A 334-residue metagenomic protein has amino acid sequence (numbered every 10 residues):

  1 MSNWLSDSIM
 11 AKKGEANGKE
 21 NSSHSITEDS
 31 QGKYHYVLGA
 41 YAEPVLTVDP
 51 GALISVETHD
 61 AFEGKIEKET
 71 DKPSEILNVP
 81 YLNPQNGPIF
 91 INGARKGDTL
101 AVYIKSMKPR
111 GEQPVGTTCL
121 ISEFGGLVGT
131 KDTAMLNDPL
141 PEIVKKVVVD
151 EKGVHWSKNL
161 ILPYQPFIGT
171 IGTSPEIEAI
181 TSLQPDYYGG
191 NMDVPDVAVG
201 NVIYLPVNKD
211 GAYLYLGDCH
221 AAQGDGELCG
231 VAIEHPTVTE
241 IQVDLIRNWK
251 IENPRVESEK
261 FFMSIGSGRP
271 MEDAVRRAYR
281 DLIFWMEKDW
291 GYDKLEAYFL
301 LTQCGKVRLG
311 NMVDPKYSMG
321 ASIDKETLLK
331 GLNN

Functional and structural regions predicted by a protein language model:
G18-L77: N-terminal, Lys/Arg-enriched amphipathic/low-complexity engagement segments that precede the first folded domain
D29-G39, V79-N86, I180-Y188, L282: Short, structured beta-strand/loop micro-motifs enriched in basic residues and often containing a Trp
V48, I91-A94, V197: Short, well-ordered loop/turn sites that connect or cap secondary structure elements
A61-K72, M107-C119, G211-A221, G310-M312: Short, Lys/Arg- and Gly-enriched loop/turn segments at beta-strand edges
S106-V199: Intrinsically disordered, low-complexity linker/loop segments enriched in Gly/Pro and charged/polar residues
Y164-E272, R277: Conserved mixed alpha/beta catalytic, RNA-binding, or beta-rich assembly cores of soluble enzyme, regulatory
